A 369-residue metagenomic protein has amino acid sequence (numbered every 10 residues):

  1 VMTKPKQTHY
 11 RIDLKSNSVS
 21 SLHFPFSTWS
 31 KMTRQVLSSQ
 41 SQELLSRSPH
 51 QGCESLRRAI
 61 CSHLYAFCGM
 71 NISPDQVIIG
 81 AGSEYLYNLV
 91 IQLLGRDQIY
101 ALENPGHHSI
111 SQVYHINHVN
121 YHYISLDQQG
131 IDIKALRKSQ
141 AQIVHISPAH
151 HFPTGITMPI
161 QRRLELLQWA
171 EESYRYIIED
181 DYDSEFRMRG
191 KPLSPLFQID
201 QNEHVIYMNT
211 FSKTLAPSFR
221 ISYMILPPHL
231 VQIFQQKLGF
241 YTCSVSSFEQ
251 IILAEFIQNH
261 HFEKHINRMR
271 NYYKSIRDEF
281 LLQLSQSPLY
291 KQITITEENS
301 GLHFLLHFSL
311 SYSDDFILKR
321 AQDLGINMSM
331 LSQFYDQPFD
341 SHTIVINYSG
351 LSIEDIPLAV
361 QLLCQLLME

Functional and structural regions predicted by a protein language model:
V1-H50, I326, F339: N-terminal "arm"/small-domain region of PLP-dependent enzymes with the aminotransferase-like
W29, D200-I233: Active-site PLP attachment segment
T33-S38, E43-Y174, I178, S184-F186 (+2 more regions): Conserved core of the PLP fold type I
V231-E249: Active-site C-terminal subdomain of aminotransferase-like
Q235-L238, N259-L281: Structural signature of PLP-dependent enzymes
R270-L281, I293-H307, I317: Conserved glycine-rich beta-strand-loop-beta hairpin in the small C-terminal domain of fold type I
L305-L310, M328-M368: Conserved PLP-binding active-site segment of the aspartate aminotransferase-like
